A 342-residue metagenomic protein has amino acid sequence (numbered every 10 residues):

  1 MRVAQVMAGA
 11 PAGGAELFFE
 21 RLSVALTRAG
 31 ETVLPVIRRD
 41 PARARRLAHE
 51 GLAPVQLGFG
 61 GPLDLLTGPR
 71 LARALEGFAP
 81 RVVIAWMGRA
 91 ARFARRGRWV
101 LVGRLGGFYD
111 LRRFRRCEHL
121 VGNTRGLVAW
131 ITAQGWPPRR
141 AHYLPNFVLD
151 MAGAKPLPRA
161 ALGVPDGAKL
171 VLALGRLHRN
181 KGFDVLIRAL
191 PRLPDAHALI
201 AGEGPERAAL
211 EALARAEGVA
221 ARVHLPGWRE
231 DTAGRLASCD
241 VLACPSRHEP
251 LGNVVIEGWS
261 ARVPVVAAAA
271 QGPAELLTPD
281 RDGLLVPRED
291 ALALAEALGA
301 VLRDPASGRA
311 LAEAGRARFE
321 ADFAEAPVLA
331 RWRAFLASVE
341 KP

Functional and structural regions predicted by a protein language model:
G13-V24, K169-R192, A196, P205-E211 (+2 more regions): A conserved mid-protein helix/loop that constitutes part of the nucleotide-sugar donor-binding site
V36-I37, P264-A267: Short hydrophobic beta-strand element within catalytic cores of glycosyltransferases and related nucleotide-activated
V55, E118-A154: Donor nucleotide-sugar binding/catalytic pocket of nucleotide-sugar-dependent glycosyltransferases
L63-T67, I84-A91, L105-G106: Short His-centered aromatic/hydrophobic patch
G153-P165, S307, R316: A short helix/loop element that forms part of the nucleotide-sugar donor recognition site in Leloir-type
E211, A300, S307-D322, V328-R331: A short, well-ordered alpha-helix in the C-terminal region of glycosyltransferases
W228, R247: Aromatic "clamp/platform" in nucleotide-sugar-dependent glycosyltransferases that forms part of the donor/acceptor
T278-D280, L284-A291, A300-A306: Conserved acidic donor-binding segment of nucleotide-sugar-dependent glycosyltransferases
